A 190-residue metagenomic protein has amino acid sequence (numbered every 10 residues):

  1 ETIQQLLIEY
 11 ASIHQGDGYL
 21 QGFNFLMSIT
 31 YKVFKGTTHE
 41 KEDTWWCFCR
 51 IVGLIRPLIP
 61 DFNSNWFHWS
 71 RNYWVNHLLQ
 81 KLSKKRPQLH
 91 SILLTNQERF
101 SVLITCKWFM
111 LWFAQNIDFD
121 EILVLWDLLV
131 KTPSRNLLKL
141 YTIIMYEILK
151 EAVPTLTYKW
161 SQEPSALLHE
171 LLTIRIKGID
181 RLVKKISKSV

Functional and structural regions predicted by a protein language model:
E1-V190: Helix-rich, well-folded core regions that mediate interactions or catalysis
